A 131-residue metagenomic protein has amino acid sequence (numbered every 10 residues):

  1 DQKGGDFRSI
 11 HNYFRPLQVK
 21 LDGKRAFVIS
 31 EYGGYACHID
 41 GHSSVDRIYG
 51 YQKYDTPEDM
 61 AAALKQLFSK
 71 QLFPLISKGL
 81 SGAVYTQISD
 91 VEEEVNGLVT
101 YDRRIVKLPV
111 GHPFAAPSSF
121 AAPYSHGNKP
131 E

Functional and structural regions predicted by a protein language model:
D1-R104, G111, P117, P123-H126: Substrate-binding/catalytic cleft of secreted carbohydrate-active enzymes, primarily glycoside hydrolases
G127-E131: Long, internal low-complexity/basic segments
